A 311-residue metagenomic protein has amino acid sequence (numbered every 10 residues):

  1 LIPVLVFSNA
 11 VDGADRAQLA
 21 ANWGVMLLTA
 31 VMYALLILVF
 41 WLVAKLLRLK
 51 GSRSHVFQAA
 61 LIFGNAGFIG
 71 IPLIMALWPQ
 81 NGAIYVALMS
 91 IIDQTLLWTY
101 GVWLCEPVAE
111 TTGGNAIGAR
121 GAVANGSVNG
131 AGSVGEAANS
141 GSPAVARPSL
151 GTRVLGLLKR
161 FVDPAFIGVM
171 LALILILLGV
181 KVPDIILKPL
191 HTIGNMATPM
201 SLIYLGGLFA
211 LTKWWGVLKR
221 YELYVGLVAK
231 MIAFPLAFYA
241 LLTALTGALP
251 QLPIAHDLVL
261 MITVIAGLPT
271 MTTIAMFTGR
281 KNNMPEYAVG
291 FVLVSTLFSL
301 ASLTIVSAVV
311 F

Functional and structural regions predicted by a protein language model:
L1-F311: Alpha-helical transmembrane segments of multi-pass small-molecule/ion transporters
